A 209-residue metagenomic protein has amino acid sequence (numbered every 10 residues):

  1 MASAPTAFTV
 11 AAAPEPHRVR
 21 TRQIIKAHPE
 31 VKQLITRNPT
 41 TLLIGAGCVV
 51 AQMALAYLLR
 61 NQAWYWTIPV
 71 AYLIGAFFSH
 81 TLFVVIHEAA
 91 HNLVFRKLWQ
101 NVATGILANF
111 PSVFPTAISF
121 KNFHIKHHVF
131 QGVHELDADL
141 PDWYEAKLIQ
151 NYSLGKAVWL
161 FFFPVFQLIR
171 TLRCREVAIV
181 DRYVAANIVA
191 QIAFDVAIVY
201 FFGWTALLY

Functional and structural regions predicted by a protein language model:
M1-G75, F110-L208: Non-catalytic, topology-defining segments of multipass membrane proteins
S79-L98, F120-G132: Acidic (Asp/Glu-rich) catalytic motifs at the cytosolic membrane interface
R96-F110: Post-HEXXH active-site segment of zinc metalloproteases
